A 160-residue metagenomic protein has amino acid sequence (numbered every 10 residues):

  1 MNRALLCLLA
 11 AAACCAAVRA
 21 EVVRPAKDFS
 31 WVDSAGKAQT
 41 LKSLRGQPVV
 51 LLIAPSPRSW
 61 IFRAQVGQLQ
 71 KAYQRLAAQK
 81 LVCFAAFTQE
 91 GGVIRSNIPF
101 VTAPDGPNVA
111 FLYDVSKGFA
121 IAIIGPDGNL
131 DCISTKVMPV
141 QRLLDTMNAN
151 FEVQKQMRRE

Functional and structural regions predicted by a protein language model:
N2-L5, C14-E160: Non-catalytic interaction/Regulatory regions outside core domains
A10-A11: Short, linear, compositionally biased motifs with a strong N-terminal bias
